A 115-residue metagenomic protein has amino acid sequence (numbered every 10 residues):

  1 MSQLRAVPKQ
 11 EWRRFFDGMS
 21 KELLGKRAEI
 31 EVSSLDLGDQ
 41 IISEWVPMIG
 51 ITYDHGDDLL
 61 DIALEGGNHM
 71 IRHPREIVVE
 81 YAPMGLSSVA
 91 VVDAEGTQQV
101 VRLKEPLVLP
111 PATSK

Functional and structural regions predicted by a protein language model:
S2, E11, I30, T113-K115: Mixed-charge (acidic/basic) macromolecular-recognition segments
S2-L24: N-terminal leader/targeting segments and the immediate start of mature chains
L24-S33: A short, Trp-centered hydrophobic/proline-enriched beta-strand micro-motif
L37-P47: Short coil-to-beta-strand transition motifs
T52-D57: Short, conserved beta-turn/loop elements at beta-strand boundaries and strand-helix junctions
L60-I62, V91: SH3/SH3-like beta-barrel fold
I62-H73: Short solvent-exposed strand/turn elements
H73-K115: Helix-rich interaction surfaces within compact, conserved domain-sized segments that mediate assembly or partner
